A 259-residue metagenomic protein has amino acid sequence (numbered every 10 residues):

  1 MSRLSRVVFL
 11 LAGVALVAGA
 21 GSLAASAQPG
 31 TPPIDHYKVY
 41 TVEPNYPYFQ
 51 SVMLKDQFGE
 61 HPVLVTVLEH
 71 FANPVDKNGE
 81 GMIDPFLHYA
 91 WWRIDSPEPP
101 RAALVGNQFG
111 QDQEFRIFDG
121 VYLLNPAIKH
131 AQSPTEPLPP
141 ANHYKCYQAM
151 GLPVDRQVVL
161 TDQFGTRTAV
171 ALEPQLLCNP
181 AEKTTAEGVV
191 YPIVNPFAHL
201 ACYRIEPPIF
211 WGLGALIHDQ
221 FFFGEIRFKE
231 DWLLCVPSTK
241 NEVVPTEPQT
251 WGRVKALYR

Functional and structural regions predicted by a protein language model:
M1-R6: N-terminal secretory signal peptides that target proteins for export/translocation
V8-A20: Bacterial N-terminal signal peptides
S26-G30: Boundary of Sec targeting at the N-terminus
I34-Y48, P85-R101, P140-D155, P196-G212: Extracellular/lumenal glycan-associated surfaces
Q50-D84, L104-P139, V158-I193, L216-Q220 (+1 more regions): Short, flexible domain-boundary/linker segments around small modular repeats
Y258-R259: Short, solvent-exposed mixed-charge patches
